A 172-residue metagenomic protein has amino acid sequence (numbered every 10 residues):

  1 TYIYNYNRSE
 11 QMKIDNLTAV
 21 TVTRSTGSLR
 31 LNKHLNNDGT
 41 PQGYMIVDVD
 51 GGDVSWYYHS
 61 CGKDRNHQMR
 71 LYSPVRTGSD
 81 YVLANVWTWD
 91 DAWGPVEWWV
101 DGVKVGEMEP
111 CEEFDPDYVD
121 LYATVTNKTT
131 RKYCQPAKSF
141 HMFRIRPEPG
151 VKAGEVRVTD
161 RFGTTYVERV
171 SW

Functional and structural regions predicted by a protein language model:
T1-M69, S73, A123-T124: Conserved beta-sheet core of the metallophosphoesterase superfamily
H59, T164-W172: Edge beta-strands of extracellular beta-sandwich domains
Y81-W89: Short edge beta-strand/loop segments characteristic of extracellular beta-sandwich folds
T88-W93, V151: Short proline/glycine-enriched turn/loop motifs at strand-loop junctions of beta-rich domains
W98-G102: Conserved aromatic beta-strand anchor motif in extracellular beta-sandwich/beta-rich domains
D115-R146: Aromatic sugar-binding surface patches on proteins that engage polysaccharides or sugar-phosphate polymers
R146-K152: Surface-exposed, short loops/turns at beta-strand junctions within beta-sandwich domains
V158-D160: Conserved structural position at the C-terminal beta-strand of extracellular beta-sandwich adhesion modules
